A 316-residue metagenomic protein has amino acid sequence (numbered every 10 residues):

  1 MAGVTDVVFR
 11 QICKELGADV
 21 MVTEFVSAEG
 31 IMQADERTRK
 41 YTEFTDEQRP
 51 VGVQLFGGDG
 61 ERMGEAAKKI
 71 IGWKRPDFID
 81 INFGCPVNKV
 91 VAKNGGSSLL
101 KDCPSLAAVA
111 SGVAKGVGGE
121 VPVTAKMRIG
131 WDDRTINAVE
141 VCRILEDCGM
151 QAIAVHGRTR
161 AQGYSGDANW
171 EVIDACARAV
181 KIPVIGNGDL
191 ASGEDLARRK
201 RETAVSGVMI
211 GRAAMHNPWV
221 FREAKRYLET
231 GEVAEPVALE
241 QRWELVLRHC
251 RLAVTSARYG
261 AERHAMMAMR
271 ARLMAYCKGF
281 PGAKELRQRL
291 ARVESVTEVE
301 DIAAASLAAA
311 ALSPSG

Functional and structural regions predicted by a protein language model:
M1-D77: Glycine-rich, positively charged N-terminal anion/phosphate-binding segment
A2, V7-V8, E15, G116 (+5 more regions): Alpha/beta catalytic cores of nucleotide-metabolism and tRNA/nucleoside-modifying enzymes
E15, E61-G95, L99-I182: Alpha/beta enzyme core
M21-T23, V51-L55, I79, V123-M127 (+4 more regions): Hydrophobic faces of well-ordered beta-strands that scaffold small-molecule active sites in alpha/beta enzyme cores
V26, G84, R158, D189 (+1 more regions): Flexible loop residues that form catalytic and substrate-binding hotspots at small-molecule/glycan-binding clefts
A28-G30, P86-V87, A161-Q162, G193 (+1 more regions): Short secondary-structure capping/turn micro-motifs that flank functional sites
M32, E65, V90-V91, D195-L196 (+1 more regions): Short glycine-/acidic-enriched loop or helix-start segments at secondary-structure transitions that form or flank
A34-D35, D102-C103, N217, A261: Short, solvent-exposed helix-helix connector turns and helix-capping sites enriched in acidic/polar residues
